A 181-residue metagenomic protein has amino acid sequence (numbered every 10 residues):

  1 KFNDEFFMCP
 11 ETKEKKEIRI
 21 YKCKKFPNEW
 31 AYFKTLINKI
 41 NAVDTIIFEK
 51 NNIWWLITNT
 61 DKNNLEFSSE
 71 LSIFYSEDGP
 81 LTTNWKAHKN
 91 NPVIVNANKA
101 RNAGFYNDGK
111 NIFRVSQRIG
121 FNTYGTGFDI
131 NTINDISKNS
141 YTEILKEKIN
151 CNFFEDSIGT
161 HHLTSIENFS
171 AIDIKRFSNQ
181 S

Functional and structural regions predicted by a protein language model:
K1-S181: Carbohydrate-active catalytic/glycan-binding domains of CAZyme proteins, especially the secreted or lumenal ectodomains
